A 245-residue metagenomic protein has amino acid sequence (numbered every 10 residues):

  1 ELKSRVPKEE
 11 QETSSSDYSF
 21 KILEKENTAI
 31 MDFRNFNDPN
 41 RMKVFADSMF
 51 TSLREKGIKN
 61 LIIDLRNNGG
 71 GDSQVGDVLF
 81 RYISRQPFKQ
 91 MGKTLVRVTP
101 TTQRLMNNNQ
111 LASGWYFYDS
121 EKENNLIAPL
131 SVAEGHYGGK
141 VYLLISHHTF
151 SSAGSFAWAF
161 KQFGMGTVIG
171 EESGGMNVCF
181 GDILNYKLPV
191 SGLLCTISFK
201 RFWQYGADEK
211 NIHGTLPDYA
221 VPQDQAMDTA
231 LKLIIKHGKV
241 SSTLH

Functional and structural regions predicted by a protein language model:
R5, E10-H245: C-terminal "post-core" interaction segments
